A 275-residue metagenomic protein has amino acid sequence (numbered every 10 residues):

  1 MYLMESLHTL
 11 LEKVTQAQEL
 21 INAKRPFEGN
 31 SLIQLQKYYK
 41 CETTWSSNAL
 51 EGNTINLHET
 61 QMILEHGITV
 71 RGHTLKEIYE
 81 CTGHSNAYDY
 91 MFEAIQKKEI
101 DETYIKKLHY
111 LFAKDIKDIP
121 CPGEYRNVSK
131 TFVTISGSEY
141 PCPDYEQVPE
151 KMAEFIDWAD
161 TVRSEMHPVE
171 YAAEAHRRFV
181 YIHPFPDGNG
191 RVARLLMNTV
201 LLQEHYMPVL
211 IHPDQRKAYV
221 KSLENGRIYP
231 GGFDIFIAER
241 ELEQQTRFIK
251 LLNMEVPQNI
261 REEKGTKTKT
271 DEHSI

Functional and structural regions predicted by a protein language model:
M1-D187, R191-I275: FIC/Doc superfamily catalytic core
